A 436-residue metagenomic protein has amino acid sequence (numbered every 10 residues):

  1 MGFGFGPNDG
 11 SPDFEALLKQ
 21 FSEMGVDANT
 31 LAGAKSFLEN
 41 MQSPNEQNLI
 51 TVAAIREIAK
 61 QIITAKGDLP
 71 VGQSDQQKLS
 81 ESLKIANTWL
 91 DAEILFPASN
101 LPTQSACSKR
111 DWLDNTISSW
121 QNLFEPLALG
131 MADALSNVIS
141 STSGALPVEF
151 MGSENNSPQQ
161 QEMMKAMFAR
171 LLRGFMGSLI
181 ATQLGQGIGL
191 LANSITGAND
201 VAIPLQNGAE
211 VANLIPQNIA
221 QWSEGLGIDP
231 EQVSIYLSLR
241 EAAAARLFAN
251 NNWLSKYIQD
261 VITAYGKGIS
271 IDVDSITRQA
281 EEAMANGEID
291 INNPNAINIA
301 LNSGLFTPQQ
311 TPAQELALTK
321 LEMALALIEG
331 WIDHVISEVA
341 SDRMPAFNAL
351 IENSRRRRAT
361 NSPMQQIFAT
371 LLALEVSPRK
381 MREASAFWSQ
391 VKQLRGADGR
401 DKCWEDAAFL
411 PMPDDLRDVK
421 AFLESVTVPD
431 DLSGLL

Functional and structural regions predicted by a protein language model:
M1-A134, R382, A386-S389, L394-L436: N-terminal low-structure segments adjacent to metalloprotease catalytic domains across cellular compartments
L79-Q217: Auxiliary, metal-adjacent structural segments of Zn-dependent hydrolase domains
S99-S105, N252-V261, A346-A349: Short, glycine/acidic-rich hinge or "gate" loops at secondary-structure transitions that mediate conformational
S178-N199, F248-L301, L316-R343: Post-HExxH zinc-binding segment in Zn-dependent metallohydrolases
L205-A220, N293-T311: A short mid-domain helix/strand-loop element embedded in enzyme catalytic domains that forms or borders the active-site
I219-L239: Short pre-active-site segment immediately N-terminal to the catalytic Zn-binding motif
Q232-N250, W388: Active-site recognition of the HExxH zinc-binding catalytic motif
S303-L436: Pan-zinc metallopeptidase signature
